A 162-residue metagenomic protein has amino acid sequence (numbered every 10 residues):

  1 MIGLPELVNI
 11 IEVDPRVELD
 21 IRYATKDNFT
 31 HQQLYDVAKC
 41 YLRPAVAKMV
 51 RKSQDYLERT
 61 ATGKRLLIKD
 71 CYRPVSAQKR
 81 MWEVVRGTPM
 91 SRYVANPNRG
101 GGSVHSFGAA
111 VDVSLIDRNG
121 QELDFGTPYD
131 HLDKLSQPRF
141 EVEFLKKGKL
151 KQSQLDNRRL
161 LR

Functional and structural regions predicted by a protein language model:
M1-C71, M81-R162: Extracytoplasmic cell-surface/polysaccharide-interacting catalytic and binding patches
P74: Segments that shape or occlude catalytic/ligand-binding pockets
A77: Short, well-ordered surface patches within globular domains
